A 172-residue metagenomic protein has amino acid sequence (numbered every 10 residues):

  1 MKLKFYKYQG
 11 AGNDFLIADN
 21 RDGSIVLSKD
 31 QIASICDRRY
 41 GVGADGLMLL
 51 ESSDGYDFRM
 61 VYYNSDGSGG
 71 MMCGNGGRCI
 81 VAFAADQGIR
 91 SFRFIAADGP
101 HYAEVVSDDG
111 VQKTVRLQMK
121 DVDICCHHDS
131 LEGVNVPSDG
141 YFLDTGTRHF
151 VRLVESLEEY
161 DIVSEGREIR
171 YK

Functional and structural regions predicted by a protein language model:
M1-Q112, V151-K172: A glycine-rich beta-to-alpha transition motif near the start of alpha/beta enzyme domains, typified by
A11, A97-G99, K120, E132-P137: Short strand-coil-strand connectors
V61, L117, Y141: Beta-strand scaffold of nucleotide-dependent catalytic cores
V106, Q118-V122: Solvent-exposed residues in well-ordered beta-strands and their adjoining turns, especially edge/terminal strands
V111-M119: Short, solvent-exposed secondary-structure boundary/capping segments
D123-H127: Short, charged/polar, Gly/Pro-enriched secondary-structure boundary elements
L131-N135, G166-I169: Short intrinsically disordered coil segments
E132-V134, S138-E159: Internal active-site segments that recognize and position negatively charged phosphoryl groups and nucleotide moieties
